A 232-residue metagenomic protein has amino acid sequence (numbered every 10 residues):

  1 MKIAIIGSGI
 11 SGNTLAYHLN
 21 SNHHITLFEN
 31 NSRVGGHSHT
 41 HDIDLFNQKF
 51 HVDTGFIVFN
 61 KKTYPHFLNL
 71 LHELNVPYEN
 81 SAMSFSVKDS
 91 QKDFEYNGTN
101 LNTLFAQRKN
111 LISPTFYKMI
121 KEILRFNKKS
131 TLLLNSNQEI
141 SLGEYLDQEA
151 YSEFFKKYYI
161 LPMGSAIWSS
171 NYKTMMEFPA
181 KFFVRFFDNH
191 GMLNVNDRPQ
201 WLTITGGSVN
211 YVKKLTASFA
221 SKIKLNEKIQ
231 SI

Functional and structural regions predicted by a protein language model:
K2-L27: N-terminal Rossmann-like FAD-binding beta1-loop-alpha1 element of flavoenzymes
N20-D44: Glycine-rich FAD pyrophosphate-binding loop
T26, H51, E79, K222-K224: General small-molecule cofactor/ligand-binding pocket signal
H41-F67: N-terminal glycine-rich dinucleotide-binding loop that anchors FAD/FMN and/or NAD(P) in oxidoreductases
N47-F56, R125-N127, N194-R198: Glycine-/proline-rich flexible loop or hinge segments
K61, P65-A180, V184: Mobile amphipathic helical/loop "lid" adjacent to a hydrophobic cofactor/ligand pocket
V184-I232: Helical element adjacent to the flavin cofactor pocket in flavoenzyme catalytic cores
